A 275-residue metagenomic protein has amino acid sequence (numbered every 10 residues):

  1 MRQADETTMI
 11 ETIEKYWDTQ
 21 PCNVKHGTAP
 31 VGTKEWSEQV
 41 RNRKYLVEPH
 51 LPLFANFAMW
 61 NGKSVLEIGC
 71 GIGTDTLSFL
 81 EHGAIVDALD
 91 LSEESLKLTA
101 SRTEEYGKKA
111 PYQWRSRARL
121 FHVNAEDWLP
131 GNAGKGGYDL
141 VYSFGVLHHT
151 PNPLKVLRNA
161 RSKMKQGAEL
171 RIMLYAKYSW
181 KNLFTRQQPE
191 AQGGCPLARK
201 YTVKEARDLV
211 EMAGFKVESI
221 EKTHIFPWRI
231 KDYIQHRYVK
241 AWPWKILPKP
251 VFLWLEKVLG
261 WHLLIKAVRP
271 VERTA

Functional and structural regions predicted by a protein language model:
R2-N61, T74: Conserved class I S-adenosyl-L-methionine
V31-E38, M212-P243: Conserved catalytic loop of SAM-dependent methyltransferase domains
S64-I68, I72-W128: Class I SAM-dependent methyltransferase SAM/SAH-binding core
Y142: A conserved beta-strand element that flanks and buttresses the S-adenosyl-L-methionine
L154-E169: A short glycine-rich, Lys/Arg-flanked "PGG" loop and its adjoining helix->strand segment in the class I
E169-G193: Conserved class I S-adenosyl-L-methionine
Q188-E205: Acceptor-substrate binding/catalytic loop of class I
W254-A275: Core SAM-dependent methyltransferase catalytic element
